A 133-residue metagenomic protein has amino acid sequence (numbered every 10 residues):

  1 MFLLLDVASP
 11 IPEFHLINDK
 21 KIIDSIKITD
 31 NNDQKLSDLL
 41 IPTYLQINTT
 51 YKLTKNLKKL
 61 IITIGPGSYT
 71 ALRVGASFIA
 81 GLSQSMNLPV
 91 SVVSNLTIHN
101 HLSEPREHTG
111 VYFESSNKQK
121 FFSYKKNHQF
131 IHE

Functional and structural regions predicted by a protein language model:
M1-K59, E133: N-terminal beta-alpha supersecondary unit
F2-L4, I61-T63, T109-Y112: Short glycine-aspartate micro-motif
P10, G65-P66, N117-K118: Short glycine-rich anion-binding loops that position phosphate/pyrophosphate groups of nucleotides and phosphorylated
N18-K21, K27-K35, P89-E133: Surface "functional belts" at beta-alpha junctions
K59-V92: DPxDG-like acidic metal-binding loop motif
